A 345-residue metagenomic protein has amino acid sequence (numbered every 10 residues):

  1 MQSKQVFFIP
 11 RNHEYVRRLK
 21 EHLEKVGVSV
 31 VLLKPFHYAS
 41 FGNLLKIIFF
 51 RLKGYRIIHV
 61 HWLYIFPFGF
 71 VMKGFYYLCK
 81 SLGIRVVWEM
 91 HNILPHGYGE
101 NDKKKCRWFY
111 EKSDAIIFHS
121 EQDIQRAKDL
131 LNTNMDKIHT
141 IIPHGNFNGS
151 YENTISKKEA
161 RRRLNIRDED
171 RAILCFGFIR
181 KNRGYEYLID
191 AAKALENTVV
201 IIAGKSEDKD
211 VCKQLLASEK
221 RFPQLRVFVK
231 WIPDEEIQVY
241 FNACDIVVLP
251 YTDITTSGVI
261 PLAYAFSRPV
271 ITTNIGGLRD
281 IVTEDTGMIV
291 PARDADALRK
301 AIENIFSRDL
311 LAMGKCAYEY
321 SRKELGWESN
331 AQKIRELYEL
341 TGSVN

Functional and structural regions predicted by a protein language model:
G99, K128, G145-R163, K181-G184: Acidic anion/phosphate-binding donor-loop and adjacent secondary structure in glycosyltransferase catalytic cores
E111-N153: Donor nucleotide-sugar binding/catalytic pocket of nucleotide-sugar-dependent glycosyltransferases
R167-R183, I189-K193, V200-A203: Conserved donor-binding/catalytic core segment of Leloir-type glycosyltransferases
F176, V199-K213, K230: Glycosyltransferase donor-sugar binding loop
C212-Q238: Nucleotide-activated donor-binding/catalytic signature segment of Leloir-type glycosyltransferases, i.e., the conserved
I246, P269-T272: Short hydrophobic beta-strand element within catalytic cores of glycosyltransferases and related nucleotide-activated
E284, M288-A295, I302-D309: Conserved acidic donor-binding segment of nucleotide-sugar-dependent glycosyltransferases
L311-E339: A charged, aromatic-enriched C-terminal amphipathic alpha-helix characteristic of glycosyltransferases across folds
